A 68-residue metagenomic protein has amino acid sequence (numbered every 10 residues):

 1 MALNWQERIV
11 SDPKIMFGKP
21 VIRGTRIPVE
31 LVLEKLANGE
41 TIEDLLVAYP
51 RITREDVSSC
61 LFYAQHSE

Functional and structural regions predicted by a protein language model:
M1-L3, L46: A generic structural signal for short, solvent-exposed coil/turn residues that cap or connect secondary-structure
L3-T41: A short, structured beta-strand/loop element
P28-E68: Long, charge-rich, low-complexity alpha-helical segments
